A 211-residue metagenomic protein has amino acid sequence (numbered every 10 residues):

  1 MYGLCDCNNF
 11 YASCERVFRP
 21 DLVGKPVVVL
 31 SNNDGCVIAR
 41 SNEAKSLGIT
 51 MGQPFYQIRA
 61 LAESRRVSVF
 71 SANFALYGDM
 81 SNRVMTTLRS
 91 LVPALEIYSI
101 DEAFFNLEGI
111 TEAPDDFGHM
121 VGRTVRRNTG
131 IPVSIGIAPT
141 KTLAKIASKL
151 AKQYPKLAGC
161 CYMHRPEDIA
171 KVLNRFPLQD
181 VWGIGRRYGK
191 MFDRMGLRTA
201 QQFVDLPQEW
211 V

Functional and structural regions predicted by a protein language model:
M1-V211: Gly/Gly-Pro- and Ser/Thr-rich, intrinsically disordered tail segments characteristic of DNA damage-repair and tolerance
